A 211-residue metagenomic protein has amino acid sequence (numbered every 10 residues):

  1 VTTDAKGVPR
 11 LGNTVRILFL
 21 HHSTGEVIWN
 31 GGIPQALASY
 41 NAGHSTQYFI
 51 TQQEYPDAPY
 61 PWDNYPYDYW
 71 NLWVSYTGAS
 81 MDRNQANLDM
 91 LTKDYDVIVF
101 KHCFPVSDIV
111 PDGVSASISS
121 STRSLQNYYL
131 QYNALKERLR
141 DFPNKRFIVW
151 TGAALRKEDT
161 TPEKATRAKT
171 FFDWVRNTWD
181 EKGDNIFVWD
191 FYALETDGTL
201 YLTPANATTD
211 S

Functional and structural regions predicted by a protein language model:
T2-V97: N-terminal carbohydrate-binding/catalytic regions of secreted carbohydrate-active enzymes
L20-S23, T51-A58, F100-P105, W150-A154 (+1 more regions): Active-site-proximal beta-strand/loop segments in catalytic clefts of secreted hydrolases
V27-W29, Y60, S107-I118, R156-K164 (+1 more regions): Extracytoplasmic/secreted cell-surface and envelope-processing proteins
P34-Q35, T77-Q85, I118-L135, K164-N177: Well-ordered, non-membrane alpha-helical segments in soluble/globular domains
V74-Q126, G152-K157: Oxyanion-hole/transition-state-stabilizing segment in secreted/luminal serine hydrolases and related acyltransferases
D141-F147: A short helix->loop->beta-strand "cap" motif at the edges of active sites that frequently abuts
G152-G198: Substrate-gating cap/lid alpha-helix
Y192-S211: Mobile gating loops/cap/lid regions near enzyme active sites that modulate substrate access
